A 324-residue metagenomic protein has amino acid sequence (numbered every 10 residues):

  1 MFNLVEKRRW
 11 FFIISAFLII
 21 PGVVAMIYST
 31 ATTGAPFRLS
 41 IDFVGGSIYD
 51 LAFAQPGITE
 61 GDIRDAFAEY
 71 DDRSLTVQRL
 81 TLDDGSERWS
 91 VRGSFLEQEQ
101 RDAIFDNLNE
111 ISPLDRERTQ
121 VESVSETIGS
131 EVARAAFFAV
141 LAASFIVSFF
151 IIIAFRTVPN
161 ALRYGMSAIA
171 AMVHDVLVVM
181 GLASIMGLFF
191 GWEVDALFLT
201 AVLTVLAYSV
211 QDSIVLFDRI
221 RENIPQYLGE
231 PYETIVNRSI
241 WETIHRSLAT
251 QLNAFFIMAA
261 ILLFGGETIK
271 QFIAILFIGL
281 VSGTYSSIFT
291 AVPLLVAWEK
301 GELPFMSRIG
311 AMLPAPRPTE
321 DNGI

Functional and structural regions predicted by a protein language model:
M1-I324: A structural signal for conserved, well-ordered secondary-structure elements that form binding/interaction cores
